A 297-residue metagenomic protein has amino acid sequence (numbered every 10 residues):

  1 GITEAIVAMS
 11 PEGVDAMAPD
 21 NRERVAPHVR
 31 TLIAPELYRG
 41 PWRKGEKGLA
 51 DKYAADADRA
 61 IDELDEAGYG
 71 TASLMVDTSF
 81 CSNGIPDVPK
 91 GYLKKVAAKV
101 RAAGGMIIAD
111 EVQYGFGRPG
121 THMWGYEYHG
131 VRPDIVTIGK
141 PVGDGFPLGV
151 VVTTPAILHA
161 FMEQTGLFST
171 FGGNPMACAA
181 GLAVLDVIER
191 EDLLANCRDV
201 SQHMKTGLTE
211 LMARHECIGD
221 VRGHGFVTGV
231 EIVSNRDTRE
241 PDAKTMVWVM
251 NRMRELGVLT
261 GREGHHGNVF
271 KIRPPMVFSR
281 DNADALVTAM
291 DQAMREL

Functional and structural regions predicted by a protein language model:
G1-L297: Conserved N-terminal phosphate-binding loop of PLP-dependent enzymes in the Aspartate aminotransferase
